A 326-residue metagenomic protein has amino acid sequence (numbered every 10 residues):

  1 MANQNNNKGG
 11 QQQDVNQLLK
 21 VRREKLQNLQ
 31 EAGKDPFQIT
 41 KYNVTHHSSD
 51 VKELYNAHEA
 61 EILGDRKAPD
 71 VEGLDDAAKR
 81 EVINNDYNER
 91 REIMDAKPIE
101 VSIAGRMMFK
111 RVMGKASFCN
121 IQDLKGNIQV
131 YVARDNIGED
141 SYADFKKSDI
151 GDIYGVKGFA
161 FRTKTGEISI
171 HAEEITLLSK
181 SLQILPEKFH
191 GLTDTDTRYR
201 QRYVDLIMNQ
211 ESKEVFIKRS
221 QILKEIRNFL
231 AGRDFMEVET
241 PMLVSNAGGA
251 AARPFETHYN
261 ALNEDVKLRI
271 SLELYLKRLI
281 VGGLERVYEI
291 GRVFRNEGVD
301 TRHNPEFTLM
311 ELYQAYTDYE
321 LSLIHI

Functional and structural regions predicted by a protein language model:
M1-I324: Class II aminoacyl-tRNA synthetase catalytic cores and aaRS-like
